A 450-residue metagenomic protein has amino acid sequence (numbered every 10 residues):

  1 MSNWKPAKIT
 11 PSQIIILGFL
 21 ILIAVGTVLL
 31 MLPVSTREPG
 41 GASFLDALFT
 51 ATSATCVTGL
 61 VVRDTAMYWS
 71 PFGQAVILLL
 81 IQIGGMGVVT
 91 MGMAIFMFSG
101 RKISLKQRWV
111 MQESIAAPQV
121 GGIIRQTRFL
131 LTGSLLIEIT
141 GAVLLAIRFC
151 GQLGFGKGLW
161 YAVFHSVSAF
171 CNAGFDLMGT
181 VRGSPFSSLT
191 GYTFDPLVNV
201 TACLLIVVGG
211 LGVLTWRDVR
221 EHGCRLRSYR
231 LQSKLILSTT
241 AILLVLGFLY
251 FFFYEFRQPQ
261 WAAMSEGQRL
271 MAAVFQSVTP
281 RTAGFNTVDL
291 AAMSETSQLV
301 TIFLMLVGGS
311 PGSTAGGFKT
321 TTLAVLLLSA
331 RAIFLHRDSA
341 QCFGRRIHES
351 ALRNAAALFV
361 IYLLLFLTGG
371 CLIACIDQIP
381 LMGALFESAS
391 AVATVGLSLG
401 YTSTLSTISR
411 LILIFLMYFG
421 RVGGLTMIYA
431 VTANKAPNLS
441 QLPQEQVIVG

Functional and structural regions predicted by a protein language model:
M1-G450: Membrane-proximal intracellular helices of multi-pass ion channels
